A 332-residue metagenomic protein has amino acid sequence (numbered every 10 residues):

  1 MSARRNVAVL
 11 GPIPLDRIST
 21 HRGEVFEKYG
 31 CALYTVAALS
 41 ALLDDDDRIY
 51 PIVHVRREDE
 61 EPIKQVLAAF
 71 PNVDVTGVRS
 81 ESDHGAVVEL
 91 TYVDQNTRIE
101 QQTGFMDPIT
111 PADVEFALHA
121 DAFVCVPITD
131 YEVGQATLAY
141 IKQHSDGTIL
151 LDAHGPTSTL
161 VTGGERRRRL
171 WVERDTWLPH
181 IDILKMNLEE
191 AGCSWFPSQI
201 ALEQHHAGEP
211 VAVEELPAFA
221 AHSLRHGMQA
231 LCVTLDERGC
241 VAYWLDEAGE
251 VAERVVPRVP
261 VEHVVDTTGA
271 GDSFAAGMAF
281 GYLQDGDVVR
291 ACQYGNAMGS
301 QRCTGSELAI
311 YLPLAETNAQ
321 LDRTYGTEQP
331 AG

Functional and structural regions predicted by a protein language model:
M1-R5, L170, W195-G332: Conserved phosphate-binding/catalytic region of the ribokinase-like
A3-V7, L15-F26, A41-P127, Y131-E132 (+2 more regions): Conserved N-terminal subdomain of the carbohydrate kinase-like
P12-I13, S273: Active-site metal-binding loops of divalent metal-dependent hydrolases
A37-D46, G281-Q284: Alpha-helix C-terminal capping segments
L39, N187, G271: Short, conserved phosphate/pyrophosphate- and ester-handling motifs at nucleotide-, phospho-/glycolipid
I52-H54, D152, T234: Generic beta-sheet signal
A117-L118, D175-L178, R225: A short, aliphatic-rich alpha-helical micro-motif
A122, V126-P217, L245: Conserved beta-alpha-beta core of the PfkB/ribokinase-like small-molecule kinase fold
